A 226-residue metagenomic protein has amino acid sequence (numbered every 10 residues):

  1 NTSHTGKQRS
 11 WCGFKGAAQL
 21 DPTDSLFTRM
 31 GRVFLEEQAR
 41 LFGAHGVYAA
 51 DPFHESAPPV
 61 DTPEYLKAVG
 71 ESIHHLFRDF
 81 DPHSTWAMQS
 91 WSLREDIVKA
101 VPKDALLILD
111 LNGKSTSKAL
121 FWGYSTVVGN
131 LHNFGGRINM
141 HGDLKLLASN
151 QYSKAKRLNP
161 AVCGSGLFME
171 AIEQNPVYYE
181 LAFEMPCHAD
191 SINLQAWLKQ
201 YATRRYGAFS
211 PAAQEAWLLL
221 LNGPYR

Functional and structural regions predicted by a protein language model:
N1-W217, L221-N222: Catalytic-core regions of glycoside hydrolase
P224-R226: C-terminal functional modules
